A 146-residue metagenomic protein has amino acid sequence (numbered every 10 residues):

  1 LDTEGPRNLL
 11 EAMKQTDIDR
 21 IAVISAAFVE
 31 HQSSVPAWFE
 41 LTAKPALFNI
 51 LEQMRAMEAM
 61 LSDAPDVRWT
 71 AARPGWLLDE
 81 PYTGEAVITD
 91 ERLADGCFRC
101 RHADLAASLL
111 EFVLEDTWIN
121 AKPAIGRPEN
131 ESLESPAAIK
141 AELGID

Functional and structural regions predicted by a protein language model:
L1-V23, A56: NAD(P)-cofactor binding segment of oxidoreductase domains
I21-A27, A72-P74: SDR active-site strand-loop-helix element
A27-S33, L77-E80: Conserved catalytic-site region of short-chain dehydrogenase/reductase
E30-L41, E85-D90: Active-site "gating" loop of Rossmann-like NAD(P)-dependent oxidoreductase/epimerase domains
A37-A64, L93: Catalytic helix-loop patch of NAD(P)-dependent Rossmann-fold dehydrogenases
M57, A72, L105-L109: Non-catalytic, hydrophobic alpha-helical segments
E58-E80: Conserved beta-loop-beta element that borders a ligand/cofactor-binding pocket
D95-D146: Mid/C-terminal beta-alpha module of Rossmann-like enzyme folds, strongest in SDR-family dehydrogenases/epimerases
